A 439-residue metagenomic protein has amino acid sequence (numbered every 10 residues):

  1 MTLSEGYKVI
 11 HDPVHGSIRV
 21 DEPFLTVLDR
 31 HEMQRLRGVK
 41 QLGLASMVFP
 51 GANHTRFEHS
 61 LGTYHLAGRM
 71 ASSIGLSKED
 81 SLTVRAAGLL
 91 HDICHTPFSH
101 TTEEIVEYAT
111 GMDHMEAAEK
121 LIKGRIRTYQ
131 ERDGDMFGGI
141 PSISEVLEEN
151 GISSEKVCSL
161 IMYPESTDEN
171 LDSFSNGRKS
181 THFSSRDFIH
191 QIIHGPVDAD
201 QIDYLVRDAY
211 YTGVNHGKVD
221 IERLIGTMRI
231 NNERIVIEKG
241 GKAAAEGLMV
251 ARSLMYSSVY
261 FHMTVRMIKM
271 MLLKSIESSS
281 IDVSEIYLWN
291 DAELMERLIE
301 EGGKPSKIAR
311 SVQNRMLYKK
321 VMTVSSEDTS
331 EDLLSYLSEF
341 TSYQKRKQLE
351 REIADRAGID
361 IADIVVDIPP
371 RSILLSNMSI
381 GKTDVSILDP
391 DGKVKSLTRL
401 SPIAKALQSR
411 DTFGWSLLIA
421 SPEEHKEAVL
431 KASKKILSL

Functional and structural regions predicted by a protein language model:
M1-K40, M47-A86, C94-V324: Sequence-structural signature of the catalytic-core scaffold of metal-dependent phosphohydrolases that act on
A45-N53, T329, K345: General secondary-structure propensity
V259, L273, S284-L439: Terminal helices and disordered tails flanking the catalytic cores of nucleotide-processing hydrolases
